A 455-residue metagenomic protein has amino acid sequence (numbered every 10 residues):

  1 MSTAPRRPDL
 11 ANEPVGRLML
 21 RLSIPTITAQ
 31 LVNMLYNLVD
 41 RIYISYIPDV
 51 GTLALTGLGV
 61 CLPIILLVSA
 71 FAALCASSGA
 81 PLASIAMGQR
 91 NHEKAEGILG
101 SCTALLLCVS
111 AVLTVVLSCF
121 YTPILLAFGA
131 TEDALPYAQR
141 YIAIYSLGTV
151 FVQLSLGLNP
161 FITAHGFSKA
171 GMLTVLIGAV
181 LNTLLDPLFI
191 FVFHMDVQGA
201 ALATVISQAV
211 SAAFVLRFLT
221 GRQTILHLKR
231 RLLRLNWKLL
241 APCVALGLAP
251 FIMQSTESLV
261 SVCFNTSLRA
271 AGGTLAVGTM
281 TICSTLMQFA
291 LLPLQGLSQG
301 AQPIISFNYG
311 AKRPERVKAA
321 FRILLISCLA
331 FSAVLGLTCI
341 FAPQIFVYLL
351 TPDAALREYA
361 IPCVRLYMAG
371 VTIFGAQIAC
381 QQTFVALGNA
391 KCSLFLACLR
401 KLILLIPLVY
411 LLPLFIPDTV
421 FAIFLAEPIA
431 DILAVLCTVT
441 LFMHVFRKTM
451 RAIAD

Functional and structural regions predicted by a protein language model:
M1-T26, A83-V150, V192-L248, I305-G370 (+1 more regions): Short alpha-helical transmembrane segments in multi-pass integral membrane proteins
L10-I42, Y46-V50, L62-L82, L107-T114 (+5 more regions): N-terminal transmembrane alpha-helices
R21-D40, I144, G178, S207-S211 (+3 more regions): Transmembrane helical elements of multi-pass membrane transporters/channels
L31, L35-T56, L125-E132, L188-M195 (+5 more regions): Helix-terminus/linker motif at the lipid-water interface of multi-pass membrane proteins
L38-I42, V115, P123, G157-F161 (+9 more regions): Alpha-helical transmembrane segments of multipass membrane proteins
T52-P63, I142, A201, T274-F289 (+2 more regions): Small-residue hotspots at the loop-to-helix junctions and early N-terminal turns of transmembrane alpha-helices
L55-V115, V152-G171, V277-P343, F374-S393: Small-residue-rich hydrophobic transmembrane alpha-helices
A76, Y145-T163, G171-A179, A200-V215 (+4 more regions): Short runs within selected transmembrane alpha-helices of multi-pass transporters and secretion channels
